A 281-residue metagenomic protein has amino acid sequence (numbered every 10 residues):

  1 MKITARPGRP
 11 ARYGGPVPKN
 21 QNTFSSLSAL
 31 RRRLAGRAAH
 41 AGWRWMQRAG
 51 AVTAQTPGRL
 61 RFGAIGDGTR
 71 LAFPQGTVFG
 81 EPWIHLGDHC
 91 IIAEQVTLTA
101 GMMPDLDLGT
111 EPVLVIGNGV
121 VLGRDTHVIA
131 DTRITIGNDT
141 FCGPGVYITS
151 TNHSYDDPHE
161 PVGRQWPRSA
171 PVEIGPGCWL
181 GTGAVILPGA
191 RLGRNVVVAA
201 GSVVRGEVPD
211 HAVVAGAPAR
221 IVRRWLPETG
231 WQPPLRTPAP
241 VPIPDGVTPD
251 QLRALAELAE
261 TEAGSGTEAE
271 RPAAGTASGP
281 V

Functional and structural regions predicted by a protein language model:
K2-T149, P176-G177, R194, D210 (+1 more regions): Domain-scale signature associated with acetyltransferase and cell-envelope carbohydrate enzymes
F62-G63, P171-V172, A190: Short coil-to-beta microelement around the adenine-binding A-loop and adjacent beta1/P-loop entry of ABC ATPase
P82, P112, T132, R168-P171 (+2 more regions): Glycine/small-residue-rich pyrophosphate-binding loop that anchors the diphosphate of NDP-sugar donors
G109-T110, G163-G177: Glycine-rich NAD(P)-binding loop of Rossmann-like domains
I129-T135, G183-V197, S202-G206: Beta-rich strand-turn-strand
G137-H159, R164-Q165, S169: Histidine/lysine/aspartate-rich catalytic loop segments that bind and position anionic ligands
F141, W179, V197, V203 (+1 more regions): Short-chain dehydrogenase/reductase
H153-D156, G193-N195, R205-A215: Short conserved catalytic/interaction loops centered on acidic-Pro-aromatic/His motifs
